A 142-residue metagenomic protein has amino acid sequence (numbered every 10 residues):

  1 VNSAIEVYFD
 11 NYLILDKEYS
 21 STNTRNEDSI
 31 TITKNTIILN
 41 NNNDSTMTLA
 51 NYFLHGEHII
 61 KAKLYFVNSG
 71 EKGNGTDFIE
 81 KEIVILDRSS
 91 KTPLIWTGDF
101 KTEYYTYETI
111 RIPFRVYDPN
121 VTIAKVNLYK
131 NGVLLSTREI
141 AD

Functional and structural regions predicted by a protein language model:
V1, I112-D118: Aromatic/hydrophobic beta-strand junction motif of beta-rich domains
V7-N11, L64, L128-K130: Conserved aromatic beta-strand anchor motif in extracellular beta-sandwich/beta-rich domains
Y12-T36, N131-D142: Solvent-exposed serine/threonine-rich low-complexity stretches and specific carbohydrate-binding patches
L49-G56: Surface-exposed, short loops/turns at beta-strand junctions within beta-sandwich domains
Y65-G73: Short, solvent-exposed loop/turn segments at the edges of extracellular beta-sandwich modules
S89-G98: Proline-enriched interdomain boundary motifs that mark the N-terminal boundary and often initiate the first structured
T102-E108: Short, solvent-exposed loop/linker segments at the N-terminal edge of repeated beta-sheet extracellular domains
